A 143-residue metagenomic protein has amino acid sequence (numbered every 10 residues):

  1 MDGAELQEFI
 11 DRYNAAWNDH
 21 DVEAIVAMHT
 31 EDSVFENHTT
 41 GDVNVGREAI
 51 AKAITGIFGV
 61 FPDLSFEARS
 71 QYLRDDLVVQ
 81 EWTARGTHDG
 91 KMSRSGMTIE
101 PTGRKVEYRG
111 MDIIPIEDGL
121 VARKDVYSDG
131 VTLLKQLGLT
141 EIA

Functional and structural regions predicted by a protein language model:
M1-E31, I142-A143: Short, low-complexity N-terminal intrinsically disordered segments enriched in polar/charged residues
M1-E5, D21, A51-A143: A beta-strand edge to alpha-helix "cap/lid" segment located at domain peripheries
N14, T39, S70-Y72: Structured beta->alpha junctions
T30, H38, Y127: Residue-level "edge-of-site" marker
D32, D42-K52, L73: Short beta-edge strand/loop motif at the mouth of beta-sheet-based domains
V34-V45, G56-V60: A short gly/proline-enriched turn/hairpin at secondary-structure junctions
